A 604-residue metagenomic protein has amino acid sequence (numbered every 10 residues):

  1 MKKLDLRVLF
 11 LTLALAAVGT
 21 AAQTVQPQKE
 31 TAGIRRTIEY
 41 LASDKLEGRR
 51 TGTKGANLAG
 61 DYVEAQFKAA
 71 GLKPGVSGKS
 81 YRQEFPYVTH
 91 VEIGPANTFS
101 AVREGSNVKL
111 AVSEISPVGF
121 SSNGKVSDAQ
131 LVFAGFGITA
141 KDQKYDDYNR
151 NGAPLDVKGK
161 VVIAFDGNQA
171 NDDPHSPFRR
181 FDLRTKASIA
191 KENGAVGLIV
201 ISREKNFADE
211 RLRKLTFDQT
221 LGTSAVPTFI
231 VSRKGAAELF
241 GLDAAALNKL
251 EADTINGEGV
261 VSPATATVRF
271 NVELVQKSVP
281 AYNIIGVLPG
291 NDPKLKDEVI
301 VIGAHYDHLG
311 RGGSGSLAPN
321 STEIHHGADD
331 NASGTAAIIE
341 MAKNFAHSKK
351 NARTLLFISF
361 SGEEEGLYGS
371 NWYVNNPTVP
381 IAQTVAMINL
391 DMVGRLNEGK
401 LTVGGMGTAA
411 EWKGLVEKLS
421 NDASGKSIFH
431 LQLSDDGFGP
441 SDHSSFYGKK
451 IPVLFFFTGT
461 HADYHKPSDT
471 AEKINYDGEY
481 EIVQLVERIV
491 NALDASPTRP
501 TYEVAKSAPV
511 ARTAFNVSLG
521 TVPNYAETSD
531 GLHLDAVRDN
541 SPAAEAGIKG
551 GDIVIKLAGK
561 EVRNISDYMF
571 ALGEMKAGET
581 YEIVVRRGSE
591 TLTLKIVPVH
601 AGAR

Functional and structural regions predicted by a protein language model:
V8-V18: Bacterial N-terminal signal peptides
T24-P27, D44-K54, P86, V118-S122 (+13 more regions): Second-shell loop/turn segments in exported
Q28-G75, V91-I93, V102-E104, D142 (+6 more regions): Catalytic-core environment of secreted peptidases
L41, F67, V157, A190 (+8 more regions): Terminal peptide-recognition signature
E47-V162, D166-Q169, A264-T265, V272-Q276 (+3 more regions): Noncatalytic luminal/extracellular "stalk/propeptide" segments of secretory-pathway proteins
K109-L110, S122, A129, V226-N248 (+3 more regions): Metal-dependent peptidase/peptidase-like ectodomains
E192, V196, V200-S202, F217-N283: Long, well-ordered, tryptophan-enriched scaffold segments
P467-S468, K473, L485, S496-R604: C-terminal recognition in membrane/secretory proteostasis and scaffolding
